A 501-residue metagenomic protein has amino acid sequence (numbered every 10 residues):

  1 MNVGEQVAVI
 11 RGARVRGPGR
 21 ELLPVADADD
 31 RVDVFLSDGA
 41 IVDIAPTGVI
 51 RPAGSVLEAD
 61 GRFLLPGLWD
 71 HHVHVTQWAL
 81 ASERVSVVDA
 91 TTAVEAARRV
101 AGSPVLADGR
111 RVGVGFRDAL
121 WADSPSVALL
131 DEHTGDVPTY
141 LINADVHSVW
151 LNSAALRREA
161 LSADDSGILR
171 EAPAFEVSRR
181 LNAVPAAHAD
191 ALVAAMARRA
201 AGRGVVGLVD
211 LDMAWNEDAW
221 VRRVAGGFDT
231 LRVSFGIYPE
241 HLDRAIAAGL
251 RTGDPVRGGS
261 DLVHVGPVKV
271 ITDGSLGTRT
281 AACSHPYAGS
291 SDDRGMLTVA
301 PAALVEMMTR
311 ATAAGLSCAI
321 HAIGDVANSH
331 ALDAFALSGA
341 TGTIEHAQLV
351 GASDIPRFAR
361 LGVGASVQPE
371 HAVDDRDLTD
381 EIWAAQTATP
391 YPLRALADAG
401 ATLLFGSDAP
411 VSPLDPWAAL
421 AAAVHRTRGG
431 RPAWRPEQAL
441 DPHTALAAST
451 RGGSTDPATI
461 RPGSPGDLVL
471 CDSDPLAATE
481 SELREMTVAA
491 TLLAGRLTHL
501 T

Functional and structural regions predicted by a protein language model:
E5-L22, A26-L250, G277-R310, A314-A327 (+4 more regions): Divalent metal-binding segments
V34-F35, V270, T491: Short aromatic-centered micro-motifs
G61, N152, G204, V265 (+7 more regions): Conserved, mostly hydrophobic/aromatic
H74, L262-T280, V363-A372: Non-cysteine beta-strand/loop elements that form the S-adenosyl-L-methionine
R222-L262, G266, V350-P356, R360 (+1 more regions): Extended hydrophobic/aromatic segments used for targeting, binding, or gating
M308-A319, I323-G342, H346-A347, A352-P356 (+2 more regions): His/Asp/Glu-enriched, well-ordered alpha-helical/loop segment that forms or immediately abuts the divalent-metal
P475-E482: Short, Lys/Arg- and Gly-enriched loop/turn segments at beta-strand edges
T487-T501: Short peripheral tails and domain-boundary helices/loops at the edges of structured domains
